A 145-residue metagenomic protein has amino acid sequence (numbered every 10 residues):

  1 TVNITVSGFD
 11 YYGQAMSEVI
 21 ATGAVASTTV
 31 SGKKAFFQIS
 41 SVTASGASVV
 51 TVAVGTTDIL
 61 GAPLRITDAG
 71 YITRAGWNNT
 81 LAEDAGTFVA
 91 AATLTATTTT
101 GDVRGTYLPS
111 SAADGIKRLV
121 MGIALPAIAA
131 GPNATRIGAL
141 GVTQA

Functional and structural regions predicted by a protein language model:
T1-A145: Surface-exposed, low-hydrophobicity beta-strand/loop segments enriched in small/polar/acidic residues
